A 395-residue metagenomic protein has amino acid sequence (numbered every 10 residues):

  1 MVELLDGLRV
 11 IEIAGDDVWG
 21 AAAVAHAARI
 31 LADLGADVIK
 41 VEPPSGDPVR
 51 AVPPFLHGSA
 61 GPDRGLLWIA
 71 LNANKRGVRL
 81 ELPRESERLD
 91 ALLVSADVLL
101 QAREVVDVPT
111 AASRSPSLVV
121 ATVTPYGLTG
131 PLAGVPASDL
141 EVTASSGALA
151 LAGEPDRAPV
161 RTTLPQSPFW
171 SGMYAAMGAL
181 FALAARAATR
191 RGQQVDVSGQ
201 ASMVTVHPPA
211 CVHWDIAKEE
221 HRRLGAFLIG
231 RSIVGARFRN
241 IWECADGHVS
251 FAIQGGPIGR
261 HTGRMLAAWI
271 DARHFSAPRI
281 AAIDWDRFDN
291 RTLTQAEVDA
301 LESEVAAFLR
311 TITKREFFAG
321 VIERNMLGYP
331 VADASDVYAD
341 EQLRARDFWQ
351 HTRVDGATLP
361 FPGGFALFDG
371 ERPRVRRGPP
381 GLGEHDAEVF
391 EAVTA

Functional and structural regions predicted by a protein language model:
M1-R191, R315, G381, H385-A395: N-terminal helix-loop segment corresponding to the beta1-alpha1 unit of nucleotide/adenylate-binding folds
M1-R9, E243-C244, A282-I283, D336-A395: Terminal low-complexity tails and localization/encapsulation signals of metabolic enzymes
I11-A14, V78-R79, V249-G255, V298-I312 (+3 more regions): Short, well-ordered beta-strand elements within core beta-sheets of diverse protein domains
V38, I322-D336, A395: Short, well-structured beta-strand/strand-turn elements
P159-W170, G192-Q194, G230, A236-R239 (+3 more regions): A short glycine-threonine-serine/GTX helix/turn-capping micro-motif
P165-L180, G199-C211, R237, P257-M265: Mid-domain beta-loop-alpha active-site segment that forms a flexible, acidic cofactor/metal-binding surface
L183-G230: Substrate-binding/catalytic subdomain of NAD(P)-dependent oxidoreductase enzymes
F238-R324: Aromatic-enriched alpha-helical interface/lid elements that frame and gate functional surfaces
